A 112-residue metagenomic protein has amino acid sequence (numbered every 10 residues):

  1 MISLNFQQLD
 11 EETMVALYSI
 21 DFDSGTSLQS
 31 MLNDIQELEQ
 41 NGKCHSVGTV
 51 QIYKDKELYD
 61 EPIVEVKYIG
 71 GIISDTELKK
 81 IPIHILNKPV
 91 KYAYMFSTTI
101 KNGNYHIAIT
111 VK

Functional and structural regions predicted by a protein language model:
Q7-D10: N-terminal export/targeting and maturation segments
V15-G25, I69-G70: A short, exposed loop/beta-hairpin motif centered on an aromatic-Gly-Thr core
D23-S30, I73-T76: Alpha-helix boundary/N-cap detector
L28-E39, P82: A short, charged, amphipathic alpha-helix used as a generic interaction element across diverse proteins
N41-S97: Acidic, low-complexity, intrinsically disordered interaction modules
Y105-V111: C-terminal edge-of-domain segments
